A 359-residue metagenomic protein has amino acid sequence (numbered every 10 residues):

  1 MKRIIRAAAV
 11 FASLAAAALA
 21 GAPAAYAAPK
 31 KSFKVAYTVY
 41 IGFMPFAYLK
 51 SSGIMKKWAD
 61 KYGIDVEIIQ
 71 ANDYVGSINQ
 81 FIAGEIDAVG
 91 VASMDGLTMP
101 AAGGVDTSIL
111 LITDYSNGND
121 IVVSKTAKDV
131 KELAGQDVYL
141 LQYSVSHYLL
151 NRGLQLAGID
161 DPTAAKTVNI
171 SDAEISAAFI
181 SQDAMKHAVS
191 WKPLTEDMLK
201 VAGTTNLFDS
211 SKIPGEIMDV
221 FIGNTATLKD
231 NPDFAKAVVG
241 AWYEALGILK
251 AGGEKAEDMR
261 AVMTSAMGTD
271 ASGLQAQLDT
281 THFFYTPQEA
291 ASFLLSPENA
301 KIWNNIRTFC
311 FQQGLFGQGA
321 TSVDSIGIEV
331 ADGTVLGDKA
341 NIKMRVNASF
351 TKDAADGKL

Functional and structural regions predicted by a protein language model:
M1-A12: Bacterial N-terminal signal peptides that target proteins for export
A15-A25: C-terminal segment of classical bacterial N-terminal signal peptides
A27-D172, A178, A184-K192, G215 (+1 more regions): Short, glycine-/small- and polar/acidic-enriched structural segments that line small-molecule recognition paths
G53, A59, E85, G90-S93 (+8 more regions): Sec/Tat-exported extracytoplasmic proteins
G53-I64, K212, T286-P297: Short, solvent-exposed loop/beta-turn-alpha elements that line the ligand-binding surface or hinge of extracytoplasmic
P162, T167, A173-A271: Pocket-lining segment of extracytoplasmic ligand-binding domains
D230-G319: Secondary-structure end/capping motifs
N304-L359: Conserved C-terminal helix/tail region of periplasmic/extracytoplasmic solute-binding proteins
